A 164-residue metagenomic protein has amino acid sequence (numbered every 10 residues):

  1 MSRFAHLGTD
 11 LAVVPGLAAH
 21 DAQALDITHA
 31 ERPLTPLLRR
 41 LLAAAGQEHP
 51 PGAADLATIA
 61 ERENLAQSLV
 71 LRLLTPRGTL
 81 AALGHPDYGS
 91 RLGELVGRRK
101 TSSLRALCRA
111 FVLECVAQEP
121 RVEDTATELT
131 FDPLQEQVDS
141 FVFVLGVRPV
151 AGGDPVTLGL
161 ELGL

Functional and structural regions predicted by a protein language model:
M1-L113, F131-L164: Immediate N-terminus of the mature polypeptide
V112-T130: Short acidic amphipathic segments
